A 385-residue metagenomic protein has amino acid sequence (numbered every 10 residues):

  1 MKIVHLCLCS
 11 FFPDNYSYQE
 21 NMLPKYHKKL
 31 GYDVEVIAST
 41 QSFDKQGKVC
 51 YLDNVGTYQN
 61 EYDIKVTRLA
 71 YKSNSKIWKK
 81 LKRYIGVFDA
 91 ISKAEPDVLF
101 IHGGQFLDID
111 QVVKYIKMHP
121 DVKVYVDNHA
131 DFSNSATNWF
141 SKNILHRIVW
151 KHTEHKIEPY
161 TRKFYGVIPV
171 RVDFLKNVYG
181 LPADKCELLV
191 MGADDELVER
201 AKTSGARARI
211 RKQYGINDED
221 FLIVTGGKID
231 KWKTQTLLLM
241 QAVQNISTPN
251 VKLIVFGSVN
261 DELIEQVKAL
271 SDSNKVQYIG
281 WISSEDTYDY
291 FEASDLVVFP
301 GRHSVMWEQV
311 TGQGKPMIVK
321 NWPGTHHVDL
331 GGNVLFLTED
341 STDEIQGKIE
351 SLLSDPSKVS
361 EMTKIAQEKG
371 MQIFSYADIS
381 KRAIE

Functional and structural regions predicted by a protein language model:
M1-D53, Y62, P120, Q244-S247 (+1 more regions): N-terminal subdomain of nucleotide-sugar transferases
V4, Y165, N217-T234, M240-V243 (+1 more regions): Conserved donor-binding/catalytic core segment of Leloir-type glycosyltransferases
K25, K114, M118, F132 (+1 more regions): Membrane-proximal helix-turn-helix segments that form the acceptor-binding/catalytic region of lipid-linked
T40, V170, G192: Carbohydrate-associated surface elements
K123-Y125, S133-I157, D173, N177: Nucleotide-sugar donor phosphate/pyrophosphate-binding loop at the beta->alpha transition of glycosyltransferases
G257, I264-D286: Nucleotide-activated donor-binding/catalytic signature segment of Leloir-type glycosyltransferases, i.e., the conserved
E292-R302, K315-P316: Acidic donor-binding loop of glycosyltransferase active sites
V319, V334-D343, S351-P356: Conserved acidic donor-binding segment of nucleotide-sugar-dependent glycosyltransferases
